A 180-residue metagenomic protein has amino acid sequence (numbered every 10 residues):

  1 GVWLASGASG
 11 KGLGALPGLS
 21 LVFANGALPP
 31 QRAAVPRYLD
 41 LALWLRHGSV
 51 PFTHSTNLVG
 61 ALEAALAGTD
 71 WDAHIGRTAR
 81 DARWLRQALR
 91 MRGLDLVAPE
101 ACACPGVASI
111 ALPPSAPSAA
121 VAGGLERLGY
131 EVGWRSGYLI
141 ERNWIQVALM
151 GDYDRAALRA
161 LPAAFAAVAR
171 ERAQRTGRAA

Functional and structural regions predicted by a protein language model:
G1-G10: Conserved active-site segment immediately N-terminal to the catalytic lysine that forms the internal aldimine
G10-Q87, M91: Active-site C-terminal subdomain of aminotransferase-like
A24, I110-P114, L149-G151: Short beta-strand-to-loop capping motifs
D72-R77, G93-E100, R135-G137, A173-A180: Flexible, glycine/charged-enriched surface loops at secondary-structure junctions
D95-L125: Conserved PLP-binding catalytic core of the aspartate aminotransferase-like
A120-R127, A160-A166: Short amphipathic alpha-helices in soluble, non-transmembrane regions that often serve as interface/regulatory elements
L128-Q146: Conserved PLP cofactor-binding pocket of PLP-dependent enzymes
W144-A180: PLP-dependent enzyme catalytic core of the Aspartate aminotransferase-like
